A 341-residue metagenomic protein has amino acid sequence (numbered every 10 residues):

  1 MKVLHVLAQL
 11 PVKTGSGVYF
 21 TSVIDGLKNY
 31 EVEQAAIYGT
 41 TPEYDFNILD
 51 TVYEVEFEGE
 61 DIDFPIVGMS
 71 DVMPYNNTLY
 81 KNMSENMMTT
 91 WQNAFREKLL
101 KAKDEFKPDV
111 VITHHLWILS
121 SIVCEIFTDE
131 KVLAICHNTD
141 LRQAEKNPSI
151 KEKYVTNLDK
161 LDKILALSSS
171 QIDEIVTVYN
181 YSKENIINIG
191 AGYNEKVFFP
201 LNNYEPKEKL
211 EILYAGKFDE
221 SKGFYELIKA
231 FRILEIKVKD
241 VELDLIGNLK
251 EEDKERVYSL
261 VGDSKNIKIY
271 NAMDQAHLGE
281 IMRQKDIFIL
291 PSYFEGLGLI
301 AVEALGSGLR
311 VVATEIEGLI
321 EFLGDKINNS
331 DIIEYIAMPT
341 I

Functional and structural regions predicted by a protein language model:
V18, L210, D219-I233: A conserved mid-protein helix/loop that constitutes part of the nucleotide-sugar donor-binding site
A36, T41-A102: A conserved catalytic-core segment of Leloir-type glycosyltransferases
A144-P148, E184-N185, Y193-K209: Acidic anion/phosphate-binding donor-loop and adjacent secondary structure in glycosyltransferase catalytic cores
S170, G192: Carbohydrate-associated surface elements
E242-E255, N271: Glycosyltransferase donor-sugar binding loop
E255-A276: Nucleotide-activated donor-binding/catalytic signature segment of Leloir-type glycosyltransferases, i.e., the conserved
A272-M273, E280-K285: Short alpha-helical donor nucleotide-sugar binding micro-motif in glycosyltransferases
Y293: Aromatic "clamp/platform" in nucleotide-sugar-dependent glycosyltransferases that forms part of the donor/acceptor
